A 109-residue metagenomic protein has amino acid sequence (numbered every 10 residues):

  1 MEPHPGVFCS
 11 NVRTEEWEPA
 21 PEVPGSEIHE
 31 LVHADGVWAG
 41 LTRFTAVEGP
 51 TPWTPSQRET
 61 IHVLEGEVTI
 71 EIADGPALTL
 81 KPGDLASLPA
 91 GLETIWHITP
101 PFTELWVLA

Functional and structural regions predicted by a protein language model:
M1-L41: A short, N-terminal "cap"/entry segment at the start of jelly-roll beta-barrel domains of the cupin/DSBH fold
D35-P55, P89-A90: Conserved short histidine dyad/triad with adjacent acidic residue
P55-I70: Short, conserved beta-strand element in jelly-roll/cupin
E71-A73, H97: A generic structural motif
D74-A90: Short acidic-glycine-tyrosine-enriched beta hairpin
A90-A109: Ligand-binding loop in jelly-roll beta-barrel domains
